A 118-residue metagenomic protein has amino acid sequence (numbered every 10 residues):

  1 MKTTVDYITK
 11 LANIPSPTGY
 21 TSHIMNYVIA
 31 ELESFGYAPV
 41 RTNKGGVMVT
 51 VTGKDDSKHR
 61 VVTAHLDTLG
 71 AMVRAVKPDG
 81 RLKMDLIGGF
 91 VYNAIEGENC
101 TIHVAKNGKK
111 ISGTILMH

Functional and structural regions predicted by a protein language model:
M1-H118: N-terminal hydrophobic/helix-forming segments and targeting peptides
